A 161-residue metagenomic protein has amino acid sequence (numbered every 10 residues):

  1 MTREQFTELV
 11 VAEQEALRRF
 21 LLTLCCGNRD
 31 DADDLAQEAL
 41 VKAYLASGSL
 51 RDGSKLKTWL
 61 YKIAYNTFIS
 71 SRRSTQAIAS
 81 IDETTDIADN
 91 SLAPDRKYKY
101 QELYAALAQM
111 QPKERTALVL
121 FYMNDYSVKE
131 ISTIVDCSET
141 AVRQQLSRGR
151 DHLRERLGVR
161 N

Functional and structural regions predicted by a protein language model:
M1-E8, R19-E38, G48-R51, E139 (+1 more regions): Short, charged helix-capping/linker segments at alpha-helix termini
D34-V41, S54-N66: Structural recognition of an alpha-helix C-terminal capping motif at a helix-to-coil junction
R51, K62-D82, R96: Arg/Lys-rich amphipathic alpha helix in sigma70-family domain 2
E83-A108: Acidic, proline/glycine-rich intrinsically disordered inter-domain spacer in sigma factors
K113-E114: The N-cap/first-turn positions of alpha helices within or immediately adjacent to helix-turn-helix DNA-binding domains
A117-F121: A short pre-motif secondary-structure segment
I131-S132: Short alpha-helical "recognition helix" segments of helix-turn-helix
V135-V159: DNA-recognition helix of helix-turn-helix
